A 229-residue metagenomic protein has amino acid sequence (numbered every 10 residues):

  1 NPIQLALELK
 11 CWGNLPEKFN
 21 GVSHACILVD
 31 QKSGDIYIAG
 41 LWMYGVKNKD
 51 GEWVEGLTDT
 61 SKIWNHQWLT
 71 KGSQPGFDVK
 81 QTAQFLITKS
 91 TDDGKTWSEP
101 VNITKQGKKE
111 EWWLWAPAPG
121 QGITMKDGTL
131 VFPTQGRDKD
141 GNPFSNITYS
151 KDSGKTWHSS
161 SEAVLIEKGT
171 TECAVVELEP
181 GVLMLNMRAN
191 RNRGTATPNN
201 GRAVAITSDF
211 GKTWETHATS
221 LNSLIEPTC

Functional and structural regions predicted by a protein language model:
N1-C229: Asp-box/BNR beta-propeller blade signature and adjacent active/binding-site loops in extracellular glycan-interacting
